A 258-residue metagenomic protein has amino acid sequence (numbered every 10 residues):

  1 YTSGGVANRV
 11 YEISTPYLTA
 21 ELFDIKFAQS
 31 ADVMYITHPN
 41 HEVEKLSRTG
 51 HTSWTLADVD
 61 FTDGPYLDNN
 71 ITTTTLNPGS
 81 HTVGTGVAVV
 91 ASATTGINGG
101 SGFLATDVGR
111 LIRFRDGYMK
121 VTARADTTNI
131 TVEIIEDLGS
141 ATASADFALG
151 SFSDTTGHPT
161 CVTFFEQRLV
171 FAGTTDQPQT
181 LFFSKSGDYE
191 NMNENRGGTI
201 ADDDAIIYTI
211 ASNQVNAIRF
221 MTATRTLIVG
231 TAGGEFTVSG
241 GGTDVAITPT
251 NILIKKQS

Functional and structural regions predicted by a protein language model:
Y1-G5, I36, H41-V43, H51-S53 (+8 more regions): Non-transmembrane elongated oligomeric "stalk/shaft" segments that connect baseplates/barrels to distal
Y1-Y35, G100, D107, N195 (+2 more regions): N-terminal assembly/attachment segments of tailed bacteriophage virion structural proteins
N8-E12, R48, S53-F147: Autoprocessing Asn-cyclization modules and mimics
Y17, A148-R168, G173-S258: Beta-propeller and closely related beta-pinwheel folds
F23-F27, L56, N251-K255: Generic structural motif
D24-K26, K45, K120, C161 (+1 more regions): Short, surface-exposed charged micro-motifs
P39-D58, I130, P178-S184, E235: Short, surface-exposed terminal/edge motifs of secreted or surface/virion proteins that either
